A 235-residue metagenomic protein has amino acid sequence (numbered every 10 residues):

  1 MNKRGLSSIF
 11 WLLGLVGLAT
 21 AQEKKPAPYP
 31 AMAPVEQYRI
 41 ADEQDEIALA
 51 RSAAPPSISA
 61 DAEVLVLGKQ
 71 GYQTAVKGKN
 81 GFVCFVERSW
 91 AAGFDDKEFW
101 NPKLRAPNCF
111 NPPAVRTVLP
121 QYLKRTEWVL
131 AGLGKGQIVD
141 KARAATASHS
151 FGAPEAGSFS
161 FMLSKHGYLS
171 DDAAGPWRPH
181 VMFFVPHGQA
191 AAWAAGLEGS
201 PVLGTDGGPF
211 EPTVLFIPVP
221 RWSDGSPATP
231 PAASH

Functional and structural regions predicted by a protein language model:
M1-I9: Bacterial N-terminal signal peptides that target proteins for export
L12-A21: Hydrophobic h-region of N-terminal signal peptides that target proteins for export in Gram-negative bacteria
E23-H235: Primary mode marks residue(s) on the alpha4-beta5-alpha5 output face of response regulator receiver
